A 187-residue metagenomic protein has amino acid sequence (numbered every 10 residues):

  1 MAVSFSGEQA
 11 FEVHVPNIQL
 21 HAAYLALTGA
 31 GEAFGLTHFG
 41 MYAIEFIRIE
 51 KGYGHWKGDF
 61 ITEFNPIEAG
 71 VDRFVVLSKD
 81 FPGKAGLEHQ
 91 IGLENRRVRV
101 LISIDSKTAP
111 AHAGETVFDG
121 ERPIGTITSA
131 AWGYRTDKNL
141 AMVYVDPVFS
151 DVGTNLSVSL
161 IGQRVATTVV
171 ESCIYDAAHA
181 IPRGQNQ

Functional and structural regions predicted by a protein language model:
M1-Q187: Conserved, structured C-terminal
